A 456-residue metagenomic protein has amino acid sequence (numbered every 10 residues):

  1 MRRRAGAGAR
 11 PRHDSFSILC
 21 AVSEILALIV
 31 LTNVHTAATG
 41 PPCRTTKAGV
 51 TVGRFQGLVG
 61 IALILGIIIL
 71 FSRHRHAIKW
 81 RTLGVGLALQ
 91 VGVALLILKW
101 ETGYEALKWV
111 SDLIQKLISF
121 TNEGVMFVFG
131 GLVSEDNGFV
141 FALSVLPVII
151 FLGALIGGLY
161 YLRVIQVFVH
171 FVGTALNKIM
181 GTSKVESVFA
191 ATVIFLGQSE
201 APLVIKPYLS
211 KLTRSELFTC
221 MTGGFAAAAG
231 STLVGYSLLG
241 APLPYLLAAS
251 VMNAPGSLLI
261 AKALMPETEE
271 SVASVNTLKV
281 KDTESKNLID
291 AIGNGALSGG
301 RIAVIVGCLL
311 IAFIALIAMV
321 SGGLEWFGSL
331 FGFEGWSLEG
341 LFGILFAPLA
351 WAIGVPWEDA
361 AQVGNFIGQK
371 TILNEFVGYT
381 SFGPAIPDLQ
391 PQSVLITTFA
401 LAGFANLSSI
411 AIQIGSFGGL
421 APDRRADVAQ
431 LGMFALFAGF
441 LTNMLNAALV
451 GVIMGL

Functional and structural regions predicted by a protein language model:
G40-V145, D290-G293, V306, L310-A318 (+1 more regions): N-terminal alpha-helical transmembrane segments of multi-pass membrane transport and channel/translocase proteins
L95-V128, S271-S274, V320-L345, E358-F366: Interfacial/capping segments of alpha-helical transmembrane domains
K108-S119, V167-G181, V193, P207 (+3 more regions): Short amphipathic alpha-helical coupling elements at transmembrane boundaries
F120-N122, F127-T182: Hydrophobic alpha-helical hairpins/lids featuring a short glycine-rich hinge
H170-V204, S271-A291, L338-F342, K370-T371: Juxtamembrane inter-helical linkers in multi-pass membrane proteins
N177-L238, V363-L449: Alpha-helical membrane segments and immediately flanking helix-loop junctions that form or couple to the substrate/ion
V251-I302: Long, contiguous bundles of hydrophobic transmembrane helices that form the permeation core of multi-pass
L297-I386: Transmembrane helical segments that form the transport core of multi-pass membrane transport proteins
